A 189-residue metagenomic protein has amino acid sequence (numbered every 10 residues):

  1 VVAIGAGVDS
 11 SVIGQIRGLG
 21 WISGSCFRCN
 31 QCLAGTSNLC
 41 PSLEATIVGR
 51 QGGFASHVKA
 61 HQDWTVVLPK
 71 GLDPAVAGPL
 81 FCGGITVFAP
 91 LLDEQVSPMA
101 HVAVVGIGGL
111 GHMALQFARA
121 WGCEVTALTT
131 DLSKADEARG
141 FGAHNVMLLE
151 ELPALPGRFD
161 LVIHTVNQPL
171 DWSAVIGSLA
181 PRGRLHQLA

Functional and structural regions predicted by a protein language model:
V1-R28, P69-L72: Glycine-rich beta-strand-centered segment in the early N-terminal region that forms part of a ligand/cofactor-binding
I16, H101, G183-R184: Short glycine-centered segments of the SAM/dcSAM-binding site in methyltransferase folds
W21, L128-L132, L149, T165 (+1 more regions): N-terminal Rossmann-fold cofactor-binding loop
G24-V105: NAD(P)H dinucleotide-binding glycine-rich loop of Rossmann-like/cofactor-binding domains, especially the beta1-alpha1
K70-E150: Mid-domain Rossmann-like dinucleotide-binding core that forms the NAD(H)/NADP(H) cofactor-binding site
P153-V162: A short acidic, Gly/Pro-enriched loop at the edge of an enzyme's catalytic core that lines a small-molecule cofactor
P169-A189: Glycine-rich phosphate-binding loop and adjacent beta-alpha segment of Rossmann(oid) nucleotide-cofactor-binding
